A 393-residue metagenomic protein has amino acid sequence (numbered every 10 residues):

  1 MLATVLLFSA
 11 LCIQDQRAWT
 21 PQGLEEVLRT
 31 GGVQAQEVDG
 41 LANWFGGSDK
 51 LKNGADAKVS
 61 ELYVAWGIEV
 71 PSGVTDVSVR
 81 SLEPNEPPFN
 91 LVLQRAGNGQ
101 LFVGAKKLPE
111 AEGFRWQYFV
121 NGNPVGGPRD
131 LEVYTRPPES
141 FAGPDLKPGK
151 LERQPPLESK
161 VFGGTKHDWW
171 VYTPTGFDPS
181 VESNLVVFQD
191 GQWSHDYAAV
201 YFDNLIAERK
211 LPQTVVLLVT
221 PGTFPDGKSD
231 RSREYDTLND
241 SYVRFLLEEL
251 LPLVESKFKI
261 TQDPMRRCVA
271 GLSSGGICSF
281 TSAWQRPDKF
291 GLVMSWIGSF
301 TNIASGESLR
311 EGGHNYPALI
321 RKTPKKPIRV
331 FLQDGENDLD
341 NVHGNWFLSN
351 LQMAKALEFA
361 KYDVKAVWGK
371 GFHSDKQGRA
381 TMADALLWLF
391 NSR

Functional and structural regions predicted by a protein language model:
L2-L11: Sec-dependent N-terminal signal peptides
D15-P88, R95-R393: Non-catalytic cap/lid and distal C-terminal segments of serine-dependent acyl enzymes
